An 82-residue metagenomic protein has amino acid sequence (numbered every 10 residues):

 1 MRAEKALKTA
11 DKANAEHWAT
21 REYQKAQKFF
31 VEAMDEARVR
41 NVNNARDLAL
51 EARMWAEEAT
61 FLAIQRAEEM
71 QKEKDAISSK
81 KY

Functional and structural regions predicted by a protein language model:
M1-Y82: Long, charged/polar, soluble alpha-helical segments
